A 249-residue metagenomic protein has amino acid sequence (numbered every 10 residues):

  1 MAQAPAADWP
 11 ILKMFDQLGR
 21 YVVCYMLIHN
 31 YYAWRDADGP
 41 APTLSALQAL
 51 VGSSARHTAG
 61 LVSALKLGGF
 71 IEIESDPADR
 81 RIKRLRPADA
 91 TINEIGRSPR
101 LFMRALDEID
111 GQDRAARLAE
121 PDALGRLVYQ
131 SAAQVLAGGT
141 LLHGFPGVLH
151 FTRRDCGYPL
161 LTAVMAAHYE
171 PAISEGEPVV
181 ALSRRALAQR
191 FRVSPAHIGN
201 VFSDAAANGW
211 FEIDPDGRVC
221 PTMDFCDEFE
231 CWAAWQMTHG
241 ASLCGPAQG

Functional and structural regions predicted by a protein language model:
M1-N30, D36, P40-P42, L47-A49 (+6 more regions): Intrinsic disorder/low-complexity detector
G52-L67, R192-A206: Short amphipathic alpha-helical interaction segments
L61-I71, L85, A90: N-terminal start-of-domain structural block
K66-D76, A206-D216: A short, conserved structural fragment
S75-R84, D214-C220, D224: Short, Lys/Arg-rich nucleic-acid/phosphate-binding segment
E175-N208, D214: Glycine/small-residue-rich hydrophobic helix-like segments
